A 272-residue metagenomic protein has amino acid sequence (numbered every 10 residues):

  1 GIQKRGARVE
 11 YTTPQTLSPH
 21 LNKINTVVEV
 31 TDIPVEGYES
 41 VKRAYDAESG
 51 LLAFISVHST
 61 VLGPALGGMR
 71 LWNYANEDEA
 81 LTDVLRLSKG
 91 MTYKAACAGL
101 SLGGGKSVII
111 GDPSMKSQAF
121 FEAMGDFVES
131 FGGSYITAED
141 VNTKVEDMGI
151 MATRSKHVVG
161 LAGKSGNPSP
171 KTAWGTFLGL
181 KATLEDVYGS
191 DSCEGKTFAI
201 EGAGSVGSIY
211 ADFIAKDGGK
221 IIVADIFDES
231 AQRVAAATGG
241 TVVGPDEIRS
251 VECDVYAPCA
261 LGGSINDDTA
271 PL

Functional and structural regions predicted by a protein language model:
R5-G163: N-terminal ligand-binding/catalytic initiation module
S49, T60-L62, N76, S205-V206 (+2 more regions): Short, glycine-/Ser/Thr-/acidic-enriched flexible segments
E79, D83-R86, A123-S130, I150 (+5 more regions): Alpha-helical scaffold segments in soluble metabolic enzymes
Y135-E139, V159-A162, V223-D225, G244 (+1 more regions): General beta-strand structural signal in soluble alpha/beta enzymes
N167-C253: Glycine-rich phosphate/diphosphate-binding loop of Rossmann-like nucleotide-binding domains
D246-C253, G262-L272: Rossmann-fold NAD(P) dinucleotide-binding segment
